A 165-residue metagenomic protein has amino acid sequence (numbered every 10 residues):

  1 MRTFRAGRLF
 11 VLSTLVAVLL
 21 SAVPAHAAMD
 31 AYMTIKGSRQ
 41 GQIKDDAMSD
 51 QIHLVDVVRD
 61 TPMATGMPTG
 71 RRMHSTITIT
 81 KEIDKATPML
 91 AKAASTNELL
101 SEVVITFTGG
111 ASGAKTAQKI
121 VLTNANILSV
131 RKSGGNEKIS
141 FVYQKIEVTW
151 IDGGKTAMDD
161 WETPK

Functional and structural regions predicted by a protein language model:
M1-S13: Bacterial N-terminal signal peptides that target proteins for export
F10-A22: Bacterial N-terminal signal peptides
V23-K165: Glycine-rich, low-complexity intrinsically disordered segments
